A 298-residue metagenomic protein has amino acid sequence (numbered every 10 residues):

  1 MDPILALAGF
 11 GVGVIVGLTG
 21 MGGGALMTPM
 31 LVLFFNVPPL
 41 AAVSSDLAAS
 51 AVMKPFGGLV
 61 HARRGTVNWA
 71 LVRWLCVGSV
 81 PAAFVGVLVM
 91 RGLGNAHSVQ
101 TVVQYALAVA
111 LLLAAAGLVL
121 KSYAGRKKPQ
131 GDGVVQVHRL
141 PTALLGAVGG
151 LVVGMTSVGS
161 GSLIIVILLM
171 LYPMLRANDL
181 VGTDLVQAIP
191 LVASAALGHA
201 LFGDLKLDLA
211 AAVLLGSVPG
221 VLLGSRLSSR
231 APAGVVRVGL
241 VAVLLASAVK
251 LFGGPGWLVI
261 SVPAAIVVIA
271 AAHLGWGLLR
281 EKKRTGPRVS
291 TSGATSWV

Functional and structural regions predicted by a protein language model:
M1-A8, V12, L33, A62-G150 (+1 more regions): Juxtamembrane transmembrane-helix boundary motif
V12, V16, G149-G154, L169 (+4 more regions): Hydrophobic transmembrane alpha-helices of secondary-active solute transporters
T19-V72: Juxtamembrane transmembrane-helix termini in multi-pass membrane transport proteins
G20-M27, S157-I165: Transmembrane helix boundary and interhelical junction motifs in multipass membrane proteins
M27-A41, L163-D179: Interfacial segments of multi-pass membrane proteins
T28-P29, P55-R64, G150-G154, I164-V166 (+2 more regions): Generic transmembrane alpha-helix signature in multi-pass membrane proteins, especially transporters/channels
L140-S162, M170-L171: Internal active-site segments that recognize and position negatively charged phosphoryl groups and nucleotide moieties
